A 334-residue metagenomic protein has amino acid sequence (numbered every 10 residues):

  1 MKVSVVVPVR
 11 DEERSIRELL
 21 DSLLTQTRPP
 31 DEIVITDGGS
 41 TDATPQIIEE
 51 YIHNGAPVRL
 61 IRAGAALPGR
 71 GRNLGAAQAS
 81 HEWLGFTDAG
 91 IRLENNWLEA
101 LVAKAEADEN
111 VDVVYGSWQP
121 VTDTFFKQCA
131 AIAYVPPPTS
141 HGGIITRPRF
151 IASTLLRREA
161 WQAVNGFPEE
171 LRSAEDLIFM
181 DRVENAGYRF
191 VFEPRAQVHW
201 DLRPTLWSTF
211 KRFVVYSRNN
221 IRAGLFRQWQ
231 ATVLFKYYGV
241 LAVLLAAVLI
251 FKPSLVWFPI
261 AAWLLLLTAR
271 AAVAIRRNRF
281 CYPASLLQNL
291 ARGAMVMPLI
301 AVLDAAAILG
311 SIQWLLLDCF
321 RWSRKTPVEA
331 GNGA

Functional and structural regions predicted by a protein language model:
D11-T25: Short, well-formed alpha-helical segments that are part of the catalytic scaffolds of diverse glycosyltransferases
S22, P29, D37-Q46, I91: A conserved acidic beta->alpha catalytic loop
A43, A89-K104, D181: Acidic donor-binding/catalytic loop of UDP-sugar-dependent glycosyltransferases, especially processive GT2
A63-A79: Glycine-rich, basic loop-to-helix element that forms the pyrophosphate-binding segment of sugar-nucleotide handling
L84: Short aromatic/hydrophobic "clamp" motif used to bind/position activated sugar donors
N96-K127, D201: Conserved donor NDP-sugar-binding/catalytic core segment of glycosyltransferases
P120-V121, P137-L156, R172, I178 (+2 more regions): A recurrent flexible, glycine/aromatic-enriched loop bordering the glycosyltransferase active site that acts as
P168-Q228: Catalytic donor/gating beta->alpha subdomain of glycosyltransferases that bind UDP-sugars
